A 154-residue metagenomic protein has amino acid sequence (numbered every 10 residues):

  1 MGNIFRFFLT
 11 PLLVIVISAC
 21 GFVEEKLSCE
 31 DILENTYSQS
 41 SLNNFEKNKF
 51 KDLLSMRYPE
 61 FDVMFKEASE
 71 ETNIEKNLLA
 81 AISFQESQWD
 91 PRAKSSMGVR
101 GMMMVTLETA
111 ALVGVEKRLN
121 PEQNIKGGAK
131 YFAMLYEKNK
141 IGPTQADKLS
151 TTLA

Functional and structural regions predicted by a protein language model:
N3-V14: Sec-dependent signal peptide recognition, specifically the positively charged N-region followed immediately by
S18-A19: C-terminal motif of bacterial Sec signal peptides marking the signal peptidase cleavage site
C29-A154: Catalytic glycan-binding domains that act on GlcNAc-containing polysaccharides
